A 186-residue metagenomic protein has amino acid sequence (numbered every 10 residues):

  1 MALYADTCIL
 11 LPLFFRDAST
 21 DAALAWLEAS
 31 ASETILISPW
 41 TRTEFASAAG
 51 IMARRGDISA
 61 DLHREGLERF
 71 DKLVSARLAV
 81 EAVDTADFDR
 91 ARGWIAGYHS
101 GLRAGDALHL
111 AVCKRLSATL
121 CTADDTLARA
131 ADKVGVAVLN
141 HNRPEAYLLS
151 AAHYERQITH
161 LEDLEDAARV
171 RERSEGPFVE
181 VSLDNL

Functional and structural regions predicted by a protein language model:
M1-T41, M52-E68, D166: Short, well-structured N-terminal submotif of metal-dependent ribonuclease cores
A2, L110, K114-H141: Acidic, PIN/NYN-like endoribonuclease modules and their adjacent C-terminal/linker elements
A5, I37, A82, A104 (+1 more regions): Short beta-strand scaffold positions
T41, D87, H109, T126-L127: Alpha-helix capping/helix-boundary segments
S47-R54, R115: Short glycine/serine- and small hydrophobic-enriched flexible loop segments
D71-Y98: Acidic catalytic patch
P144-R156: Short beta->alpha transition motifs characteristic of CBS
T159-L186: Short linear interaction segments
